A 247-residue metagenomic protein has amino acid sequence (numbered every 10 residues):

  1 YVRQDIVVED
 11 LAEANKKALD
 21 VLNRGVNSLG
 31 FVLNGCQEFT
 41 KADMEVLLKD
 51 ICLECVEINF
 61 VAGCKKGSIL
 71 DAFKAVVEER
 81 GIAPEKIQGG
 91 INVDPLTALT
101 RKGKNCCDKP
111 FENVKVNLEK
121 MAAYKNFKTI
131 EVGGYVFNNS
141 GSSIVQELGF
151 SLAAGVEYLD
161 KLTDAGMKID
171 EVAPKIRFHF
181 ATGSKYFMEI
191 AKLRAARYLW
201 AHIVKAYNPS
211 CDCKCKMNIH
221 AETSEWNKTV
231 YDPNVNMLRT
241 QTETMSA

Functional and structural regions predicted by a protein language model:
Y1-K185, S210-H220: Catalytic alpha/beta active-site cores
S151-Y158, R177-A247: Active-site capping/gating regions of soluble enzymes
